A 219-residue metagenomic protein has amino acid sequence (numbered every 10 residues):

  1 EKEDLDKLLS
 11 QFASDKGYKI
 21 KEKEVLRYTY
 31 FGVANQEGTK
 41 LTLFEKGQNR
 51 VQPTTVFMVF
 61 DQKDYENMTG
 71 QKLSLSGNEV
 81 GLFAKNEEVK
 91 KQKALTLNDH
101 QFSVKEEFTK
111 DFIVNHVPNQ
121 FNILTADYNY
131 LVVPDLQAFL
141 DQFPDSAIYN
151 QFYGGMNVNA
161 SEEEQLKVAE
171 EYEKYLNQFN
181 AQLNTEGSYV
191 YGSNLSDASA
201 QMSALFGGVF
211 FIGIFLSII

Functional and structural regions predicted by a protein language model:
K2-I212: Basic-flanked hydrophobic alpha-helices used for secretion and membrane insertion
G213-I219: A hydrophobic alpha-helix feature that marks transmembrane segments and, especially, their cytosolic C-terminal ends
